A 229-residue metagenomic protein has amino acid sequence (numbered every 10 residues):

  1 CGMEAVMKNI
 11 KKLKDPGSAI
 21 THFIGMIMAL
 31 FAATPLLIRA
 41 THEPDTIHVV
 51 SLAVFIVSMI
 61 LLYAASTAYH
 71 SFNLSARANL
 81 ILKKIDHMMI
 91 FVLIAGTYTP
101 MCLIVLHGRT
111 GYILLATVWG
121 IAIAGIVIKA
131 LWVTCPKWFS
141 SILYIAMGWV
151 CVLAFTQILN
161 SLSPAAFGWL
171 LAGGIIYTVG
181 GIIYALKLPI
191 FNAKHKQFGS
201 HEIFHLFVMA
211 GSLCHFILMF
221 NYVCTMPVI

Functional and structural regions predicted by a protein language model:
E4-I229: Multi-pass alpha-helical transmembrane bundles in non-GPCR membrane proteins that perform intramembrane catalysis
